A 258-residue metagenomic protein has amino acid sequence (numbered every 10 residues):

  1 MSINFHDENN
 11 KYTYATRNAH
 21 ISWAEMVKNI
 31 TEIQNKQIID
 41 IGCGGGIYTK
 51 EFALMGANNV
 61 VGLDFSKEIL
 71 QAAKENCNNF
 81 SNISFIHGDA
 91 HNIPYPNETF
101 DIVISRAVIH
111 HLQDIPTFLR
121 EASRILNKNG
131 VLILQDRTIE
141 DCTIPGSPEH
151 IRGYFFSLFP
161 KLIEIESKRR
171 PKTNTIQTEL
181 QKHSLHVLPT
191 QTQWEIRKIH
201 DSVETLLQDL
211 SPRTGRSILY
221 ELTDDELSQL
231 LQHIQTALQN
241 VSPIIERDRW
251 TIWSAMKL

Functional and structural regions predicted by a protein language model:
M1-Q34, I47-E51, M55, I69-A72 (+2 more regions): Conserved class I S-adenosyl-L-methionine
I39, G45-N92: Class I SAM-dependent methyltransferase SAM/SAH-binding core
G45, R170-P171, E179, H186-L258: Conserved Class I S-adenosyl-L-methionine
I104: A conserved beta-strand element that flanks and buttresses the S-adenosyl-L-methionine
H110-H111: A short His-aromatic
P116-K128: A short glycine-rich, Lys/Arg-flanked "PGG" loop and its adjoining helix->strand segment in the class I
I133-K161: Conserved class I S-adenosyl-L-methionine
